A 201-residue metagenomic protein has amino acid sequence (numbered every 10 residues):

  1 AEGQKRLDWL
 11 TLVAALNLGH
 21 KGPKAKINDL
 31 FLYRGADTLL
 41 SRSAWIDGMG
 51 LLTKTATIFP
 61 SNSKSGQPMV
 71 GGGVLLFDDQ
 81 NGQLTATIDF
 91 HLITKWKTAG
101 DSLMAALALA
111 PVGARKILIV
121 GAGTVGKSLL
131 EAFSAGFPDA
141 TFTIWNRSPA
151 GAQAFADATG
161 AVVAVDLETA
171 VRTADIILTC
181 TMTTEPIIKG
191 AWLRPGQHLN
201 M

Functional and structural regions predicted by a protein language model:
A1-K95, L103, A110-G113: N-terminal ligand-binding/catalytic initiation module
L109-K116, P138, R194-P195: Short helix-loop-beta connector
A122-G123: Glycine-rich Rossmann-fold phosphate-binding loop(s) that bind the pyrophosphate of adenine dinucleotide cofactors
G126-K127: N-terminal Rossmann-fold NAD(P) dinucleotide-binding loop
G136-A156: NAD(P)-binding Rossmann-fold cofactor-contacting core
T159-A174, A191: Short acidic low-complexity segments
T181-T183: Short glycine-/small-residue-rich Rossmann-like dinucleotide-binding loops
L193-M201: ADP-ribose/adenylate-binding Rossmann-like module
